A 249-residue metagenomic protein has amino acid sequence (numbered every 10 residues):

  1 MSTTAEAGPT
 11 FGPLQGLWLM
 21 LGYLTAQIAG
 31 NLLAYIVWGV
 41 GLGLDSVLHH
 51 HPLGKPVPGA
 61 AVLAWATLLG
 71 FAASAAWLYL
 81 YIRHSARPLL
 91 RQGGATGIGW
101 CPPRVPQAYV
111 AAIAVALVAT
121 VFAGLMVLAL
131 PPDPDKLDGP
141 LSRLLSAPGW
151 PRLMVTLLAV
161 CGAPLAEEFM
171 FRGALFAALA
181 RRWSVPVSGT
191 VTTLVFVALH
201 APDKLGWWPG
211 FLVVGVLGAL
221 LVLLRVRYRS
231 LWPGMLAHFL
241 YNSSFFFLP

Functional and structural regions predicted by a protein language model:
M1-P102, P106, L128-A129, S243-P249: N-terminal, membrane-interfacial amphipathic/helix-forming hydrophobic leader that caps and precedes the first
P9, P13, P52-P56, I82 (+10 more regions): Generic preference for well-ordered secondary structure
L21-G30, Q107-V127, L158-A163: Alpha-helical transmembrane segments of multi-pass integral membrane proteins
A64-T67, C101-L117, L144-V155: Alpha-helical membrane-spanning segments of integral membrane proteins, especially the hydrophobic core of TM bundles
L117-V121, A129-P249: Transmembrane helix-loop-helix hairpins at the membrane interface of multi-pass integral membrane proteins
